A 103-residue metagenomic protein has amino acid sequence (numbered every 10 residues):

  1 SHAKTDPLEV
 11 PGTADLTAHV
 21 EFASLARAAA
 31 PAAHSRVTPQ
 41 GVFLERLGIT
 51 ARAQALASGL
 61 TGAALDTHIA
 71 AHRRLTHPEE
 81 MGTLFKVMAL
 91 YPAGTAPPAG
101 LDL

Functional and structural regions predicted by a protein language model:
S1-L103: Long, Lys/Arg- and hydrophobic-enriched amphipathic alpha-helices
